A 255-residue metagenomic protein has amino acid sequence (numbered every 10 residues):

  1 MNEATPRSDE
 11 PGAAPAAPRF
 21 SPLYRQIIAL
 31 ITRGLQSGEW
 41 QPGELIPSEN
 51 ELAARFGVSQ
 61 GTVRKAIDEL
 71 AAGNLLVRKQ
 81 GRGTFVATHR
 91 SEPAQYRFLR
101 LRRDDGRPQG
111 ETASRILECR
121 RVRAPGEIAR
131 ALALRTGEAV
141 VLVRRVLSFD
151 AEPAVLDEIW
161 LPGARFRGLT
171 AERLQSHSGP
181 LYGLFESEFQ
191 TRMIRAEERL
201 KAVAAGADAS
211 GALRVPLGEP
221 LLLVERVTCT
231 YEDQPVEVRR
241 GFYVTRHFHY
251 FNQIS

Functional and structural regions predicted by a protein language model:
M1-V58: Extreme N-terminal segment that seeds HTH/winged-HTH DNA-binding domains in transcriptional regulators
N2-T5, T88-S255: All-alpha effector-binding/dimerization core of bacterial HTH-type transcriptional repressors
L30, A71-A72: N-terminal leader/targeting segments and the immediate start of mature chains
E39-G43, G73-G81, A87: Beta-hairpin "wing" of winged helix-turn-helix
T62: Residues in the helix-turn-helix
I67-D68: Short, hydrophobic-biased segments on the C-terminal half of alpha helices that form "recognition helices"
